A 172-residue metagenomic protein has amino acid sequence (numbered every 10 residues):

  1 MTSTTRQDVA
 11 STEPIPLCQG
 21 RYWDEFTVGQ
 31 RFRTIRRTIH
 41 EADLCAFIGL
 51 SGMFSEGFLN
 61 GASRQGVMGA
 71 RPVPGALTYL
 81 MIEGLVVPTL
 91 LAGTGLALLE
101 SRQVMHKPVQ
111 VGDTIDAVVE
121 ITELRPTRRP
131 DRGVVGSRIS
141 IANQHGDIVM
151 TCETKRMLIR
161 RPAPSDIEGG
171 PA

Functional and structural regions predicted by a protein language model:
T2-E100, R161-A172: Hot-dog-fold acyl-thioester-processing enzymes
T2-T27, V109-T114, V118-A172: HotDog/MaoC-like acyl-thioester-processing domains
R36, I82, M105, V119-I121: Conserved hydrophobic positions within beta-strands
A70-R71, G93-G95, K107-P108, R128-D131: Short histidine-centered beta-strand/loop micro-motifs that create catalytic or ligand/metal-coordination sites
A92-L99, V104-V111, A117: Mid-chain, well-packed structural core segment of small domains
